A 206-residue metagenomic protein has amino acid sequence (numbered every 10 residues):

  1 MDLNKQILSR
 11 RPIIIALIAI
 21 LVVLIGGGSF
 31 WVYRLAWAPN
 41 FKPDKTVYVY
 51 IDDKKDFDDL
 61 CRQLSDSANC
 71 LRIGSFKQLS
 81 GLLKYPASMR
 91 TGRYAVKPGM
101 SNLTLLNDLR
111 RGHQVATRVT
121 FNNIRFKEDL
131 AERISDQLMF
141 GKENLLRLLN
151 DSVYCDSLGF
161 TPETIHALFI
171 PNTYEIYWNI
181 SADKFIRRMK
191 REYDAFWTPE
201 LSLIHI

Functional and structural regions predicted by a protein language model:
M1-I204: Conserved catalytic or metal-liganding residues and their short signature motifs at active sites of enzymes
